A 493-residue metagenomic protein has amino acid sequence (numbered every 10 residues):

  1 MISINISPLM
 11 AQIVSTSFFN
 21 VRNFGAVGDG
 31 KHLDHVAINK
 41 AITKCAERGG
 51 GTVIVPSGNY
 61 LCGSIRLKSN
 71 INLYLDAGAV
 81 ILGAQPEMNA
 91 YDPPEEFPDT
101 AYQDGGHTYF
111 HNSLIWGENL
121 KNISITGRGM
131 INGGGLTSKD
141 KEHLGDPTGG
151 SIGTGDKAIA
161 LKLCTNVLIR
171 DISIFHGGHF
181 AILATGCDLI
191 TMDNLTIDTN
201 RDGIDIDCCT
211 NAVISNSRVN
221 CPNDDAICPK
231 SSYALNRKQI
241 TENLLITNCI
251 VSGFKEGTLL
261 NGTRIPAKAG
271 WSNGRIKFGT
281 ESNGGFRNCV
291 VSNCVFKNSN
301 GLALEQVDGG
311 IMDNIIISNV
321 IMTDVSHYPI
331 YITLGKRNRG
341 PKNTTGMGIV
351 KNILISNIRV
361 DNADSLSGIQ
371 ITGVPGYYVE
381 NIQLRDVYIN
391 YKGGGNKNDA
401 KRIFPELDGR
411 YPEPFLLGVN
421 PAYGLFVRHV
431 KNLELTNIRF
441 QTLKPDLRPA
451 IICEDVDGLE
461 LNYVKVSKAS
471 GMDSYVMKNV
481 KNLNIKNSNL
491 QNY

Functional and structural regions predicted by a protein language model:
I2, S7-Y493: Extracellular/periplasmic carbohydrate-active domains that bind, remodel, or depolymerize complex polysaccharides
